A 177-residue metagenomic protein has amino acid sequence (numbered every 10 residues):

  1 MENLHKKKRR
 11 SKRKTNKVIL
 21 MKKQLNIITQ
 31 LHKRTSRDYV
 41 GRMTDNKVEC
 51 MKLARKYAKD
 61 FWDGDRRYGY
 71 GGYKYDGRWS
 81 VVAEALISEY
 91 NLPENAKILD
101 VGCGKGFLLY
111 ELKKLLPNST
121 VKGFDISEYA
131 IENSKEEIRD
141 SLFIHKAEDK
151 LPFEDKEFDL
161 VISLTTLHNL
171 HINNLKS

Functional and structural regions predicted by a protein language model:
V18-L53: N-terminal auxiliary segments of SAM/dcSAM-dependent transferases
G64-R78: Class I SAM-dependent methyltransferase Rossmann-like catalytic core, especially the SAM/SAH-binding loop
D76-P93: Conserved alpha-helix/loop element of class I SAM-dependent methyltransferases that forms part of the SAM/SAH-binding
N95-G104: Conserved class I S-adenosyl-L-methionine
F107-K150: Class I SAM-dependent methyltransferase SAM/SAH-binding core
I162: A conserved beta-strand element that flanks and buttresses the S-adenosyl-L-methionine
T165-N169: Short catalytic micro-motifs in class I SAM-dependent methyltransferases
L170-S177: A short, conserved alpha-helix within the catalytic core of class I
